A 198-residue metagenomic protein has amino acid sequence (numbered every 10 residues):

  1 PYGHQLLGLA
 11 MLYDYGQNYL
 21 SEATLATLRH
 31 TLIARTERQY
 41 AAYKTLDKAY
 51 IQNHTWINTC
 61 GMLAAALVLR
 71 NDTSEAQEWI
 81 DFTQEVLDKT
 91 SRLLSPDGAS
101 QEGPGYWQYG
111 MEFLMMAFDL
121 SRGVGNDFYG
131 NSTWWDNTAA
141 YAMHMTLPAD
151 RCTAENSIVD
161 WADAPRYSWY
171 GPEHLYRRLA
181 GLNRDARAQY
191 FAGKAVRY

Functional and structural regions predicted by a protein language model:
P1-T146, R151-C152: Aromatic-lined, polymer-binding surfaces characteristic of secreted/periplasmic polysaccharide-degrading enzymes
D127-Y198: C-terminal, helix-dominated tail/subdomain
